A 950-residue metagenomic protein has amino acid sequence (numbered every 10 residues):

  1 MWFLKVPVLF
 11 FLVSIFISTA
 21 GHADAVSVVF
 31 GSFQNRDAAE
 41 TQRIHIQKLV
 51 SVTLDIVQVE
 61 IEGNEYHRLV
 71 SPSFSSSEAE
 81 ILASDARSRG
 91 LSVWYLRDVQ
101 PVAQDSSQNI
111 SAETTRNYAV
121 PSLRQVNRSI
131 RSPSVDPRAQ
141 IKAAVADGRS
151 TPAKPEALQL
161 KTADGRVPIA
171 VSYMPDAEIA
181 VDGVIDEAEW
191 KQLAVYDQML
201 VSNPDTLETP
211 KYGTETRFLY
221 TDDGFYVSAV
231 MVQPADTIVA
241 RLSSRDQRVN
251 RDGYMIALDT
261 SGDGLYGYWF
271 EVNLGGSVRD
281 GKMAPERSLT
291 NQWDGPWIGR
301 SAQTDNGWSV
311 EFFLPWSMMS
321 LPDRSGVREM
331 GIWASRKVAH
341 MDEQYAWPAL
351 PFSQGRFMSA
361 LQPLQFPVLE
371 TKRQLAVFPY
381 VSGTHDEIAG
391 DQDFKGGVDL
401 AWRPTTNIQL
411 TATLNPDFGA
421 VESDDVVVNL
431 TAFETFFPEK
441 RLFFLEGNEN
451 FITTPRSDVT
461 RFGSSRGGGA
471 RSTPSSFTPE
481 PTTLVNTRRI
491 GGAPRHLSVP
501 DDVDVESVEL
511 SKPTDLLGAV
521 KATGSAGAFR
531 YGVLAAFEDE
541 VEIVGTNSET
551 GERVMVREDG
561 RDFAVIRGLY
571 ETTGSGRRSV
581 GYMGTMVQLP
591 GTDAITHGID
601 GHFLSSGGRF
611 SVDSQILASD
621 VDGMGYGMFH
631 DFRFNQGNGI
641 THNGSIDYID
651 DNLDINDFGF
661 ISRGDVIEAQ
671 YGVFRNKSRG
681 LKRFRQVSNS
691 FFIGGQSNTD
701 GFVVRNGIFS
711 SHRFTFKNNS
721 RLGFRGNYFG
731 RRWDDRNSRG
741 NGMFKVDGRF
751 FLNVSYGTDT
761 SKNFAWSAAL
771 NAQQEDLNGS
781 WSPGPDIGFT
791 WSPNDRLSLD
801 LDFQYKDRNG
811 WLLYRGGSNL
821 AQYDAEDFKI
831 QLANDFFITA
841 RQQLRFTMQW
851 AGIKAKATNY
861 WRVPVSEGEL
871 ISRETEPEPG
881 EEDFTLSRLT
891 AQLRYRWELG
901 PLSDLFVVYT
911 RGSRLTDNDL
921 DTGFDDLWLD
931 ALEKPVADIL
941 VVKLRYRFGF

Functional and structural regions predicted by a protein language model:
K5-S18: Bacterial N-terminal signal peptides
A23, V99-R166: Compositionally biased, proline/threonine/alanine/serine-rich low-complexity intrinsically disordered stretches
D24, Q34-N127: Extracytoplasmic
V135-L569, G591, K934: Structural preference for beta-rich elements and adjacent junctions enriched in aromatics
S320-R328, P367-Q374, R403, N407 (+9 more regions): Short loop/turn motifs that connect adjacent beta-strands in outer-membrane beta-barrel proteins
A349-K372, D539-G607, S720-L770, S782-G784 (+1 more regions): Outer-membrane beta-barrel transmembrane domain signature of Gram-negative proteins, especially the mid-to-C-terminal
T514-V520, A526-A528, V533, T550 (+6 more regions): Large, well-folded core regions of big proteins
D515, S614-F950: Exposed, low-structure sequence patches enriched in small/polar residues
